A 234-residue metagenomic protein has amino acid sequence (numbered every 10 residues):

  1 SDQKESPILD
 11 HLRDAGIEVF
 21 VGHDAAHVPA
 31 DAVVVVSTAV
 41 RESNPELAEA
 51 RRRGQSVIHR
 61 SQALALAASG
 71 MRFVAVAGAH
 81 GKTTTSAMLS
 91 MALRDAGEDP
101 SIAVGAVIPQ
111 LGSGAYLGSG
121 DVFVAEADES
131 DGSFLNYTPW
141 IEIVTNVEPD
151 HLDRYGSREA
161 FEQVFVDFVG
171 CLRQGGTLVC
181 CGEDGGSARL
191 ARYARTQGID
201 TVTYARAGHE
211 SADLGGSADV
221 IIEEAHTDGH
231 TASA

Functional and structural regions predicted by a protein language model:
D2-K4, F20-H23, I58-A65, I102-A106 (+1 more regions): Beta-strand->loop->alpha-helix junctions that form or flank phosphate-binding loops in nucleotide-handling enzymes
Q3-F20, P109-S113: N-terminal beta-loop-helix "entrance" segment that forms/cooperates in small-molecule cofactor or anionic ligand
R13-D14, H27-P29, T38-D200: Phosphate-binding loop of NTP-binding sites
D31, L172, E223-A225: Compositionally biased, intrinsically disordered low-complexity segments
A232-A234: Short polybasic amphipathic segments
